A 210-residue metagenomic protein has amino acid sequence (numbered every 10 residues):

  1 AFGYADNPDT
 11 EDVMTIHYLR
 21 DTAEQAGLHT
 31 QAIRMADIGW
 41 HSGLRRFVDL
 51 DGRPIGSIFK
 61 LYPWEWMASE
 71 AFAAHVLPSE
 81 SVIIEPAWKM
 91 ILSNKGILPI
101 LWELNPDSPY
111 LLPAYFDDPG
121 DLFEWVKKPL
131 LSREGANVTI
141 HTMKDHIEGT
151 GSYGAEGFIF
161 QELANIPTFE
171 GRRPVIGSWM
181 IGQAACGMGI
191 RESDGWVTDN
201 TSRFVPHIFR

Functional and structural regions predicted by a protein language model:
A1-R210: Domain-scale recognition of functional cores that engage charged ligands
